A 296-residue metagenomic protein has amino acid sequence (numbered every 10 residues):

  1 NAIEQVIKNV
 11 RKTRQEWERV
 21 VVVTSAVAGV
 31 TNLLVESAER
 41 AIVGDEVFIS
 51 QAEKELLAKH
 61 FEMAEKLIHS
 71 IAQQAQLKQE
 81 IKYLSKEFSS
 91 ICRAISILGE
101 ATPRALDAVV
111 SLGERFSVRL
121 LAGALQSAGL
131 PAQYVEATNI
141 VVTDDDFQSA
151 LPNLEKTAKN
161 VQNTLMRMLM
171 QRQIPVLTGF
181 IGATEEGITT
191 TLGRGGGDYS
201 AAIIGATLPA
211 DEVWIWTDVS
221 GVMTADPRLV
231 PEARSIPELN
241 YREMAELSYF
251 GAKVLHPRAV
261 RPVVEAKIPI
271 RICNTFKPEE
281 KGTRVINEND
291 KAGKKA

Functional and structural regions predicted by a protein language model:
N1-V260: Nucleotide/pyrophosphate-binding catalytic subdomain
V27, T275, E288-D290: Generic structural motif
T224, E280-K281: Short acidic/glycine-rich loop or secondary-structure boundary segments that cap or lie
V263: Acidic-aromatic/histidine active-site loop/patch
I268, F276: Active-site phosphate/pyrophosphate-binding segments
R271: Conserved phosphate-handling catalytic cores of large alpha/beta enzymes
T283-A296: A conserved regulatory-domain signal marking ACT and ACT-like small-molecule sensing domains and adjacent regulatory
